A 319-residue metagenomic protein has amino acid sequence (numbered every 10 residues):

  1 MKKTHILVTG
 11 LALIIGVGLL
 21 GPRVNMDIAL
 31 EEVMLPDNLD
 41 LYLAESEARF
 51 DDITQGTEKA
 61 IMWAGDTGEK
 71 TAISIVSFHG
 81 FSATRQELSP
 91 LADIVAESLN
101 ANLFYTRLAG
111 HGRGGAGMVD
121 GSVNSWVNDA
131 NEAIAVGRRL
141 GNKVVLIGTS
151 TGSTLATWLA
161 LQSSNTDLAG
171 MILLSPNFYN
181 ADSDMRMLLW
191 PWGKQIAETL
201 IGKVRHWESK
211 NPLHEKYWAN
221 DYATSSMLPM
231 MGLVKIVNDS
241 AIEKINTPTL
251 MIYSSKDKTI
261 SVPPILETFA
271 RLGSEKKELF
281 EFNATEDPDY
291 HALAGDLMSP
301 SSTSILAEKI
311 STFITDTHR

Functional and structural regions predicted by a protein language model:
T54-L99, L103-L108: Short, surface-exposed "cap/lid" segments of acyl-processing enzymes
P90-L91, T247, I260-R271: Short alpha-helix in the alpha/beta-hydrolase fold that links the catalytic acid
R113-L140, V145: Catalytic nucleophile-loop/oxyanion-hole region of alpha/beta-hydrolase and closely related hydrolase-like folds
I147-A156: Gly/Ala-rich beta-loop-alpha elbow adjacent to hydrolase catalytic centers
I172-S183: Active-site nucleophile loop of the alpha/beta-hydrolase fold
I245, M251-Y253, D257: Short beta-strand/loop motif that positions the catalytic acidic residue of the alpha/beta-hydrolase fold
L272-L293: Catalytic histidine neighborhood in serine/cysteine hydrolases with alpha/beta-hydrolase-type architecture
E286-R319: Catalytic active-site module of serine/aspartate enzymes centered on a nucleophile-bearing elbow/loop
